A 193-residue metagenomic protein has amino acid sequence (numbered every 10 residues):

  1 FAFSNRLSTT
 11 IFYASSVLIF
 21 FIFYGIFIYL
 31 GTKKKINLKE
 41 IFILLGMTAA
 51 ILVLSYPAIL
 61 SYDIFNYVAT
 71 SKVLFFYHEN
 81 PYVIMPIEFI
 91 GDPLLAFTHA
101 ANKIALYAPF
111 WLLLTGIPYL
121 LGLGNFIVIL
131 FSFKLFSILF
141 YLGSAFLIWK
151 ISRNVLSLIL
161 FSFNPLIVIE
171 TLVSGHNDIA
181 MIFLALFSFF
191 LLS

Functional and structural regions predicted by a protein language model:
F1-S55: Start-transfer (signal-anchor) and selected internal transmembrane alpha helices of multi-pass inner/ER membrane
F21-G31, F131-V155, I182-F183: Transmembrane-helix motifs of polytopic, lipid-linked glycan transferases
T32, Y56, T115, Y119 (+3 more regions): Membrane-water interface at transmembrane helix exits
I36-I41, A145-I167: Transmembrane-helix signature of polytopic, membrane-embedded enzymes that assemble or transfer cell-envelope glycans
I41-S132: Intramembrane catalytic core of multi-pass membrane enzymes that act on lipidic substrates
G46-A50, N164-L166, A185-F187: Hydrophobic, membrane-inserted alpha-helices
L54, N125-L130, K134, Y141 (+1 more regions): Aromatic- and kink-enriched transmembrane "portal" helix at the membrane-lumen/periplasm boundary that abuts
G143-L147, I169, A180-S193: Specific aromatic-rich, kink-prone transmembrane helix
